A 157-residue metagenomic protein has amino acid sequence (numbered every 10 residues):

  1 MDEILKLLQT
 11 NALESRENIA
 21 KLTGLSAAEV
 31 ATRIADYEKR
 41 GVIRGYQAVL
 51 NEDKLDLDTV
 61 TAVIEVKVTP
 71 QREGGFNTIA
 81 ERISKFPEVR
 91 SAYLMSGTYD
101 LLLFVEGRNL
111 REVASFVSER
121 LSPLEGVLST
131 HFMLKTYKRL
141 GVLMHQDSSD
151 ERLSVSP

Functional and structural regions predicted by a protein language model:
M1-P157: A compositional/biophysical signature of low hydrophobicity enriched in polar/charged and small residues
